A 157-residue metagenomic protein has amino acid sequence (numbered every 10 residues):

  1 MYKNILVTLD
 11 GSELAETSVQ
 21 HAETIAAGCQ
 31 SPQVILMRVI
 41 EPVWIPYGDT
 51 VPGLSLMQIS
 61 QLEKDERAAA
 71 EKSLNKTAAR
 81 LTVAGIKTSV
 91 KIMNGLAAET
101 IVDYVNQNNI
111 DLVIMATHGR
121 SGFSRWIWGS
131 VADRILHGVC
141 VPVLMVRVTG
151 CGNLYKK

Functional and structural regions predicted by a protein language model:
M1-L56, I86, C151: Small/aliphatic-rich secondary-structure junction motif
N4, E13, G28, D103-Y155: Gly/Ser-rich helix-loop-strand patches that form or flank binding pockets for ribonucleotide-derived cofactors
S18, P46-D49, V102-D103, W126 (+1 more regions): Short, well-ordered secondary-structure micro-motifs
T24, K76-V113, G150-K157: Structural beta-alpha unit
I35-M37, S89-M93, L144: General small-molecule cofactor/ligand-binding pocket signal
L56-E71: A short acidic, glycine-rich active-site loop that binds or catalyzes chemistry on phosphate/adenosine moieties
